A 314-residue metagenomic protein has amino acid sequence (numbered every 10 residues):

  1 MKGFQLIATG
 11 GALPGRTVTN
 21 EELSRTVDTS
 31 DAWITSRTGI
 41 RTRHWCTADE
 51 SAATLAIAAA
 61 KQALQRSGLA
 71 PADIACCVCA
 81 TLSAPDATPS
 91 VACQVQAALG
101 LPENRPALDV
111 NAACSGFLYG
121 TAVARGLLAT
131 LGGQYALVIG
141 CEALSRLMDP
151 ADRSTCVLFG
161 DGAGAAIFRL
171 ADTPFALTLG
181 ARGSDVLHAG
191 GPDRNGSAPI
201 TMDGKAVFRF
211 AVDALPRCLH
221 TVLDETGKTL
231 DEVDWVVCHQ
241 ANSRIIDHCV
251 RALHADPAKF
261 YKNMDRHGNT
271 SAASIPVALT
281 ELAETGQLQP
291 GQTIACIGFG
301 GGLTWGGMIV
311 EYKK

Functional and structural regions predicted by a protein language model:
M1-A48, A151-R209, D213, R217-H220 (+2 more regions): Condensing-enzyme catalytic core mediating Claisen C-C bond formation in acyl metabolism
L6-A8, I34, A63, C77 (+6 more regions): Buried hydrophobic positions in well-ordered alpha/beta secondary-structure cores of metabolic enzymes
I7, A80, N111, A136-E142 (+3 more regions): Short beta-strand segments
V27-S36, D86-G100, L137-L144, A189-R194 (+1 more regions): Acidic-glycine-rich active-site phosphate/pyrophosphate-binding loop
I40-T42, D73-V78, A97-N111, S145-A151 (+1 more regions): Glycine/charged-rich beta-loop-alpha catalytic/anionic-binding loops adjacent to active sites
A53, I57-A60, L64, S83-A84 (+3 more regions): Claisen-condensing/thiolase-fold acyl-transfer catalytic domains that form or cleave C-C bonds in fatty acid
A59-A75, R217-D234, L282-Q287: Phosphate/pyrophosphate-binding loops at sites that engage ATP/ADP/AMP, CoA/4′-phosphopantetheine, polyphosphate
A129-G160: Flexible, glycine-rich active-site loops centered on histidine and acidic residues that chelate a metal or position
